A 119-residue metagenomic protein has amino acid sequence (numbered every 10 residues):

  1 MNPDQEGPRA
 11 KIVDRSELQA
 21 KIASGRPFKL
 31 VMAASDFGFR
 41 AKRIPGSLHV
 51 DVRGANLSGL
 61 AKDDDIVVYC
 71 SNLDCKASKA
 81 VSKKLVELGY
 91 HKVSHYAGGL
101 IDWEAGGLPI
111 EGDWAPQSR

Functional and structural regions predicted by a protein language model:
M1-F39, G112-R119: Flexible, polar/low-complexity N-terminal or interdomain linker segments that lie immediately upstream of folded
V13-E17, G46-A55: A short, well-structured beta->alpha microelement
K21-I22, G54-D63: Short amphipathic alpha-helix with an adjacent loop that forms part of the alpha/beta core around
S24-L30, P45-G46, H91-K92: Short active-site oxyanion
V31, L48-V50, V67, S94: Hydrophobic/aromatic beta-strand patches that form the interior of the parallel beta-sheet core in alpha/beta enzyme
F39-P45, L57-A61, W103: Short loop/helix-cap segments at secondary-structure boundaries that form the rim of catalytic
L48-H49, I110-W114: Short, hinge-like loop/turn segments at secondary-structure boundaries
L60-E104: Catalytic cysteine-centered active loop of the rhodanese-like fold, especially the PTP/DSP P-loop
